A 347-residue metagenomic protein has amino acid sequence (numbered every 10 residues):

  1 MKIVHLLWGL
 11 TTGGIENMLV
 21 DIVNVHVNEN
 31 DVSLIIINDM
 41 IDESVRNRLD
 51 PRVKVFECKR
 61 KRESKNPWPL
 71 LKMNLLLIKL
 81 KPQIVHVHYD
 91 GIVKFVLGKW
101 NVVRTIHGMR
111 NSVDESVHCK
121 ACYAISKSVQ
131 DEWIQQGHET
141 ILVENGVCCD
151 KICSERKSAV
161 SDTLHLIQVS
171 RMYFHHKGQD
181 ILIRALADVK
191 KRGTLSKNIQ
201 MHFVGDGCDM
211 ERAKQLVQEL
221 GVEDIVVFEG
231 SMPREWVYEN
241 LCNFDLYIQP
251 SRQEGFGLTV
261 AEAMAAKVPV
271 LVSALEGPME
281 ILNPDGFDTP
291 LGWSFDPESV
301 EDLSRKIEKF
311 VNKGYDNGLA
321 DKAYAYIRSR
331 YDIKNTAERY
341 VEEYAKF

Functional and structural regions predicted by a protein language model:
V4, A159-K177, I183-L186: Conserved donor-binding/catalytic core segment of Leloir-type glycosyltransferases
H5-W68, G207-D209: N-terminal strand-loop element at the rim of the active site of nucleotide-sugar-dependent glycosyltransferases
L77, S231-M232, E239-F244: Short alpha-helical donor nucleotide-sugar binding micro-motif in glycosyltransferases
S128, G146: Carbohydrate-associated surface elements
K214-S231: Nucleotide-activated donor-binding/catalytic signature segment of Leloir-type glycosyltransferases, i.e., the conserved
R252: Aromatic "clamp/platform" in nucleotide-sugar-dependent glycosyltransferases that forms part of the donor/acceptor
P269-V272: Short hydrophobic beta-strand element within catalytic cores of glycosyltransferases and related nucleotide-activated
N283-V300, K309-G314: Conserved acidic donor-binding segment of nucleotide-sugar-dependent glycosyltransferases
